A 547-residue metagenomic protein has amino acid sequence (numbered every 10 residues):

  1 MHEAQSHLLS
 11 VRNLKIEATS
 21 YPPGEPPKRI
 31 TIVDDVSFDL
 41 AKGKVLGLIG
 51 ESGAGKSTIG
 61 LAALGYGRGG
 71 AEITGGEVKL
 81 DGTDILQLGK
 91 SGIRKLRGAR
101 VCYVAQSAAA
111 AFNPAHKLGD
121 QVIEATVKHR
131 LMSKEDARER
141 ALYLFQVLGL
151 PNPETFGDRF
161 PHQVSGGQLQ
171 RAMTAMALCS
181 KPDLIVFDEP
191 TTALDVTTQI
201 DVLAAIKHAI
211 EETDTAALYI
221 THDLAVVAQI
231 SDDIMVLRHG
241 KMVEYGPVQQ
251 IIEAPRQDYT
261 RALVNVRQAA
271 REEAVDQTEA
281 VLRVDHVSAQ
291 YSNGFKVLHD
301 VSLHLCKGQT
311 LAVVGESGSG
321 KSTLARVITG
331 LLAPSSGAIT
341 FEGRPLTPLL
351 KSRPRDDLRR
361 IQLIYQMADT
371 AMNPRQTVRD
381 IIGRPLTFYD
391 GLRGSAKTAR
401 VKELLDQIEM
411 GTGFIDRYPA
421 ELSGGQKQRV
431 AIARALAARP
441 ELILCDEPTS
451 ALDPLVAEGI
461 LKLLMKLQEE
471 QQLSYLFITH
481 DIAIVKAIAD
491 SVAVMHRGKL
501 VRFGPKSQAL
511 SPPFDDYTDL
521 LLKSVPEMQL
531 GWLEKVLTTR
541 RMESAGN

Functional and structural regions predicted by a protein language model:
E25-P26, I85-C102, K128, Q249-P255 (+4 more regions): ABC ATPase NBD coupling module
L64, R68, T329: Helix-to-loop junction immediately C-terminal to a conserved catalytic motif
E72-D84, G337-L346, R502: Conserved ABC transporter NBD signature motif
D84, D136-T155, S395-G413: Conserved ABC ATPase "signature" region
R159-V164, Q168, Y418-L422, Q426: Conserved ABC ATPase signature
K181, R439: Conserved catalytic motifs of ABC-family nucleotide-binding domains
